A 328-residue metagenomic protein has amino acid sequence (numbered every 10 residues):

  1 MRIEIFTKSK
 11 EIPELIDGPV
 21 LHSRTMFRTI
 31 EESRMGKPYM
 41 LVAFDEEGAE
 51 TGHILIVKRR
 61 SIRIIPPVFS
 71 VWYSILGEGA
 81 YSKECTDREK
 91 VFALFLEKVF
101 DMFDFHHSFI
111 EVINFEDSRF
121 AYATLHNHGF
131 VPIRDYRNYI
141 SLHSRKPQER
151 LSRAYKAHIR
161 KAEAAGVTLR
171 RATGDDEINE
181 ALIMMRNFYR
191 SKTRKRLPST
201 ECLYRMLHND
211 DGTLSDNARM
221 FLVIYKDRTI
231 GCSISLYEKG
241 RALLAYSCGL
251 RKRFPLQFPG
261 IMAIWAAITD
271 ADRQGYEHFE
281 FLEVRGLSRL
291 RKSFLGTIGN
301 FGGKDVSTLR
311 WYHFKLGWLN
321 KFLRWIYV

Functional and structural regions predicted by a protein language model:
M1-E47, H53-R63, F115-R253: A conserved beta-strand-loop-helix scaffold within acyl/acetyltransferase catalytic domains
S9, K58-R59, L125-P147, R273-V328: Active-site/acyl-donor-binding loops of N-acyltransferases
G36-P38, D104-S108, A218, R273-Y276: Short, high-confidence coil segments that cap the C-terminus of an alpha-helix and link into the following beta-strand
E50, Y81-S82, L94-F100, M206-F314: Aromatic (often tryptophan-rich) hydrophobic motifs at membrane interfaces
K58-E78: Conserved acyl-donor/pantetheine-binding loop and adjacent beta-alpha core of acyl/acetyltransferases and related
V71-E89, R190-R194, G249-Q257: Short histidine-centered catalytic/ligand-binding loop motif
K90-R134: Non-catalytic accessory segments adjacent to catalytic cores
F109-V112, R170, E277-F281: Short catalytic-loop micro-motif centered on adjacent basic/acidic residues
